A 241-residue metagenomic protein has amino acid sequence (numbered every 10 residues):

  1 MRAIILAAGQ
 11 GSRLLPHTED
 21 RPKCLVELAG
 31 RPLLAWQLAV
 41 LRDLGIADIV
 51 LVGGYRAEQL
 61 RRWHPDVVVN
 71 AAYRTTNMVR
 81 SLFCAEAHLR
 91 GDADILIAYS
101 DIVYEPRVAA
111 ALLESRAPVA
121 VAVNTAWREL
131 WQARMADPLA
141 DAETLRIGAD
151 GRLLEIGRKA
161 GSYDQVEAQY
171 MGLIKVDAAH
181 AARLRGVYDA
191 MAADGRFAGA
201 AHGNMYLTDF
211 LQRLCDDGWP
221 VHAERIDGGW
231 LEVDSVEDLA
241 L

Functional and structural regions predicted by a protein language model:
M1-A3, I156, Y163-L241: Conserved alpha/beta core of the MobA/IspD/sugar-nucleotide pyrophosphorylase nucleotidyltransferase superfamily
R2-I5, R13, E27, R31-I97 (+1 more regions): Conserved N-terminal catalytic core of the sugar/cofactor nucleotidyltransferase
G9, Y55, I102-V103, R107 (+2 more regions): Alpha-helix/helix-capping structural signal
R13, Q59-R62, M78, R107 (+4 more regions): Phosphate- and divalent-cation-binding pockets in alpha/beta enzyme and binding domains that engage nucleotide-derived
E19-C24: Short alpha-helical oligomerization interface
L25, L145-I147, A223: A structural signal for short hydrophobic beta-strand segments in well-ordered beta-sheet cores
L60-A142: Conserved beta-loop-beta/alpha segment of the NTase-like Rossmann-fold superfamily that binds/positions NTPs
E105-V187, M191: Conserved core of the sugar-phosphate nucleotidyltransferase
